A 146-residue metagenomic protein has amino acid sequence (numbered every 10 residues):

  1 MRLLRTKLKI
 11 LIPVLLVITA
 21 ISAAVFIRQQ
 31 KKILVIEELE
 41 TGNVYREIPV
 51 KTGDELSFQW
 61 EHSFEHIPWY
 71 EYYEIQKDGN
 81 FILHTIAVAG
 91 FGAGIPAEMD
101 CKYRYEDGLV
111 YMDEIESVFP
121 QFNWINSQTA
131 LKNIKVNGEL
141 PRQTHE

Functional and structural regions predicted by a protein language model:
M1-K7: Short, Lys/Arg-rich N-terminal segment immediately upstream of the first membrane anchor
L11-F26: Hydrophobic membrane-insertion alpha-helices, especially the h-region of bacterial N-terminal signal peptides
S22-E37: Aromatic-capped interface at the extracytoplasmic side of an N-terminal signal-anchor transmembrane helix
E37-I75, G79-A87: N-terminal secretory signal peptides
T41-E47, H66, F91-A93, V118-F122 (+1 more regions): Short, surface-exposed beta-strand/loop "edge" segments at domain boundaries and coil↔beta transitions
V50-G53, A89, S127-Q128, H145-E146: A short, sequence-level motif marking secondary-structure junctions
H62-I67, A89-A97, K102, N126: His-enriched metal-coordination microenvironments in redox/metal-binding proteins
F81, P96-E146: Mature, soluble, non-transmembrane domains
